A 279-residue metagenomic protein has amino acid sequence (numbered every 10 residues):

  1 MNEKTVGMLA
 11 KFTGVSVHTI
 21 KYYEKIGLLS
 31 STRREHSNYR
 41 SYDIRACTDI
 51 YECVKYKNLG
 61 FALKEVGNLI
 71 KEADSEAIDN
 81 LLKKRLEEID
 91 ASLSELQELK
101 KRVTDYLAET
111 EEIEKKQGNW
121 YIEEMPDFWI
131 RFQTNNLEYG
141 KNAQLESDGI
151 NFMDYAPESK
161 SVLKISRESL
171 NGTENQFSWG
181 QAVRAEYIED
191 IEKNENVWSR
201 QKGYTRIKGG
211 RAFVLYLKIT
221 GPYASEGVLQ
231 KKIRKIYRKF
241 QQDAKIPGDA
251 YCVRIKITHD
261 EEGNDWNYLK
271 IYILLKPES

Functional and structural regions predicted by a protein language model:
M1-L63, D243-G248: Basic helix-turn-helix/winged-helix DNA-binding cores and closely related short helical interaction motifs
M1-Y22, F61-N80, T134-V162: Short N-terminal secondary-structure initiator segments
K11, A91, R238-Q242: A generic structural signal for well-ordered alpha-helical segments enriched in polar/charged residues
G14-V15, I26-S30, R40-D43, I78-L82 (+3 more regions): Short amphipathic alpha-helical segments, especially helix-boundary/capping motifs
R34, V54, L59, V66-Y121: Short, charged amphipathic alpha-helical surface segments
T104-S279: A solvent-exposed interaction/effector surface
